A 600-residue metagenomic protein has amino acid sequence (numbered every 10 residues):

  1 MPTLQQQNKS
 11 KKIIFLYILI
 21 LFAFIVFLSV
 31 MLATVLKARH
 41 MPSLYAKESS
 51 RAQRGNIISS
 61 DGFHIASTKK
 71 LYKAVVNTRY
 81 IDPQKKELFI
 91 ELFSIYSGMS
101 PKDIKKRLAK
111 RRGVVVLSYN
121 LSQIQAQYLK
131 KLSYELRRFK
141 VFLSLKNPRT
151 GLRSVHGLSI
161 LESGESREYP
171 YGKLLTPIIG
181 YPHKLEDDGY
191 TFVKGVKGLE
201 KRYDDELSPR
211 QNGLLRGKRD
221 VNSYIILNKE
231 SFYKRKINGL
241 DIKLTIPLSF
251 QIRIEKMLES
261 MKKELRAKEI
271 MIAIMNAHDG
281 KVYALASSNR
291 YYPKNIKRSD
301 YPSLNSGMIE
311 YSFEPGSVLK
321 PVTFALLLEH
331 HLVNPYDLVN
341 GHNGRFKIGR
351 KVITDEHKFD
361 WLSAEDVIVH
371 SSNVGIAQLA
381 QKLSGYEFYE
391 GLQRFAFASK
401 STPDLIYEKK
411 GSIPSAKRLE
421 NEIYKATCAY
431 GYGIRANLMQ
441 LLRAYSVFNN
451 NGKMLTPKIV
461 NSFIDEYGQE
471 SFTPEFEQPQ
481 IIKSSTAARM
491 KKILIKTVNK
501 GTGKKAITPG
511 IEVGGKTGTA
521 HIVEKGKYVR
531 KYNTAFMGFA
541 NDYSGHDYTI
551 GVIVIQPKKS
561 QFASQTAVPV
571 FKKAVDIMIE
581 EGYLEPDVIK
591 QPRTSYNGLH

Functional and structural regions predicted by a protein language model:
M1, H64-A66, R219-Y233, I237 (+5 more regions): Beta-lactam-recognizing serine transpeptidase/beta-lactamase-like catalytic domain environment
M1-I296, Y386-R394, A506-I507, K525-K527 (+2 more regions): Periplasmic/cell-envelope proteins involved in peptidoglycan metabolism and beta-lactam response
